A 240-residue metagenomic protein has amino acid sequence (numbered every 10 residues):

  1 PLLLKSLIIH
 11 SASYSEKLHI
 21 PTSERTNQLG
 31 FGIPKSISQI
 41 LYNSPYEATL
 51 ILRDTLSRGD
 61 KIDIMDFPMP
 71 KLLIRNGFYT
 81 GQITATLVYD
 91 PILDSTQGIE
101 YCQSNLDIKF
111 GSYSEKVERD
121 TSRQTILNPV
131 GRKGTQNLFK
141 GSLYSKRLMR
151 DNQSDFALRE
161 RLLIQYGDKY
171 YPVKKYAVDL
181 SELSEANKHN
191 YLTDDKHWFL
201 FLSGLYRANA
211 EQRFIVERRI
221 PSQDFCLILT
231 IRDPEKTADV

Functional and structural regions predicted by a protein language model:
P1-K17: Hydrolase catalytic cores
S13-L18, Y46-L73, G77, L143-D179: Contiguous hydrophobic segments
Y14-S38, V117-G131: Charged/polar, low-hydrophobicity segments characteristic of intrinsically disordered regions and flexible loops
P21, P34-S36, S44, P70 (+3 more regions): Serine/threonine-rich low-complexity intrinsically disordered regions
T22-E24, L73-G77, A208-F214: Intrinsically disordered, low-complexity coil segments
T26-E118: Secreted peptidase-domain scaffold signal
Y101-D120, Q124, R132-T135, F139 (+3 more regions): C-terminal edge strands of extracellular/lumenal beta-sandwich accessory domains
